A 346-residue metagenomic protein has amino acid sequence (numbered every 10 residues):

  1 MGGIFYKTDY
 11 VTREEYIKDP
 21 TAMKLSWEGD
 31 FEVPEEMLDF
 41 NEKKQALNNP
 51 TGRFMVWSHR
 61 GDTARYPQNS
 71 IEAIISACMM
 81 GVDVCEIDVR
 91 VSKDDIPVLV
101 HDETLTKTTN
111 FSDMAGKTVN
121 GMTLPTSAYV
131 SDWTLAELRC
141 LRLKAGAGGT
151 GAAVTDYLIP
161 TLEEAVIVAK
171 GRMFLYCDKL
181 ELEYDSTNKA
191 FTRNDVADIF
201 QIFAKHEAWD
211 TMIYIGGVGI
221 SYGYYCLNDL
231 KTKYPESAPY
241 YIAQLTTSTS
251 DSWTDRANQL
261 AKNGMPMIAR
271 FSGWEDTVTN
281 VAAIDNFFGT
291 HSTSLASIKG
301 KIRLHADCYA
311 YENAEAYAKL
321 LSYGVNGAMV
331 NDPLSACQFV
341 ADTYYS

Functional and structural regions predicted by a protein language model:
G2-S346: Phosphate-group recognition and catalysis centered on beta-loop-alpha active-site segments
